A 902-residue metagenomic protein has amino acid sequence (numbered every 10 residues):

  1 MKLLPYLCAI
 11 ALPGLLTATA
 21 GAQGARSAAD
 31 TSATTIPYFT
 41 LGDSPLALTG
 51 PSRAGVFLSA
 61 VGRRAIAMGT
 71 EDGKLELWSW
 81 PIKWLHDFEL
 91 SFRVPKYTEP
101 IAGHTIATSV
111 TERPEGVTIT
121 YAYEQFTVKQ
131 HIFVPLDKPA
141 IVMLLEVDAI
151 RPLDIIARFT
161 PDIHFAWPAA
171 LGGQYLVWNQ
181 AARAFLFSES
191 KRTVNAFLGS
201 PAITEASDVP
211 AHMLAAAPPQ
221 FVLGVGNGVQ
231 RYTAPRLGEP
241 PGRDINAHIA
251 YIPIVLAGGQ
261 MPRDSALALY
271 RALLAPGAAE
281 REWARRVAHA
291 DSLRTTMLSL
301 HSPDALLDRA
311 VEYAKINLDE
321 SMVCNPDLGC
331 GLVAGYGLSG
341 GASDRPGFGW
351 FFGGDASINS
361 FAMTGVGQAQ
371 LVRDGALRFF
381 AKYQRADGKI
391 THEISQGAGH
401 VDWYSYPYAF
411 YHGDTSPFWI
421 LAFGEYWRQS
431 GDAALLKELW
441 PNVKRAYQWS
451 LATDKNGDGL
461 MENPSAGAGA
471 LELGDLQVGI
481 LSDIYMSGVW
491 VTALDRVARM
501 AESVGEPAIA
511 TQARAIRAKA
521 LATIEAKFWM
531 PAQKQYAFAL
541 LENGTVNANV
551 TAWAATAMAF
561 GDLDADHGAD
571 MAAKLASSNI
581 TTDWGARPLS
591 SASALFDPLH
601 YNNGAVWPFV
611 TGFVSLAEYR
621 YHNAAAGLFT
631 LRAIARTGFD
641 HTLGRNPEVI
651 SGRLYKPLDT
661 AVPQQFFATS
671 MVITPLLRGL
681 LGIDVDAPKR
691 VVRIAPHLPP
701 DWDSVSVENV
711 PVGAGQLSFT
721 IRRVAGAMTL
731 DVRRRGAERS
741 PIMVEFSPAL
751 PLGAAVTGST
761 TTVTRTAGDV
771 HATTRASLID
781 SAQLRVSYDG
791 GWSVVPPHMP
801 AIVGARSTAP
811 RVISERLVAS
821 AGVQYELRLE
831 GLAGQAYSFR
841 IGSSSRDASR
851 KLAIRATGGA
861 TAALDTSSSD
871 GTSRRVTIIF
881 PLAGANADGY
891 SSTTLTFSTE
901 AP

Functional and structural regions predicted by a protein language model:
Y6-T17: Bacterial N-terminal signal peptides
A22-R309, V366-A369, H622-A626, F639 (+1 more regions): Terminal accessory carbohydrate-recognition/targeting modules of carbohydrate-active enzymes
D30-A33, Y38, E312, E506-L541 (+5 more regions): Non-catalytic carbohydrate-binding regions of carbohydrate-active enzymes
A149, W167, L171-G173, V177-Q180 (+10 more regions): Aromatic-rich carbohydrate-recognition surfaces in CAZymes
Q260-P262, H301-F351, D374-F410, A452-S482 (+3 more regions): Extended glycan-interaction surfaces of carbohydrate-active proteins
D264, S781-H798, T877-P902: Surface-exposed interaction regions enriched in Ser/Thr/Asp/Glu that occur as long low-complexity tracts or repetitive
Y426-E438, R496-Q512: Inter-helical turn/loop segments and adjacent helix faces that build the functional surface of alpha-helical bundle
W792-R850: Accessory, solvent-exposed terminal regions and/or long lumenal/extracellular loops of proteins
